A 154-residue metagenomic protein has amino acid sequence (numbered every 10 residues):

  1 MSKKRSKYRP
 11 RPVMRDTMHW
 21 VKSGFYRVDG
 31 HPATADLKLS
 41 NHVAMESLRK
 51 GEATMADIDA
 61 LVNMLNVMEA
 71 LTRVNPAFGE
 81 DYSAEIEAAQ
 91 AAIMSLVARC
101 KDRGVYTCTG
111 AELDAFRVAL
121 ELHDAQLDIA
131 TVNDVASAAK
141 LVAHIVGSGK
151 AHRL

Functional and structural regions predicted by a protein language model:
M1-V21: Short Lys/Arg-rich cationic patches that frequently serve as NLS/NoLS or arginine-rich RNA/DNA-binding motifs
M14, N41, I58-M64, A89-Q90 (+2 more regions): Short amphipathic alpha-helical segments that mediate assembly, nucleic-acid/protein binding, or membrane association
M18-A53, E80-V105, S148-A151: Short, flexible domain-boundary/linker segments around small modular repeats
S47-N63, K101-V118: Short, low-complexity cationic-aromatic patches
A53-G79: Short, well-structured hydrophobic secondary-structure segments
N66-P76, M94, A98-K101, R117-D124: Alpha-helical repeat scaffolds in large eukaryotic proteins
V74-S83, A130, D134: HEAT/armadillo-like alpha-solenoid scaffolds in large eukaryotic assembly and transport factors
G104-L154: Amphipathic alpha-helical binding modules
